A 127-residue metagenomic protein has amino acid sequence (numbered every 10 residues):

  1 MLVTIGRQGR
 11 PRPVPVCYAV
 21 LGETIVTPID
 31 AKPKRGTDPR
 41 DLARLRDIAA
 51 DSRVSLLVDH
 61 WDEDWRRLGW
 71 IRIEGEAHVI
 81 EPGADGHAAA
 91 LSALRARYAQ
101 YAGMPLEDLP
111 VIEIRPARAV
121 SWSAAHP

Functional and structural regions predicted by a protein language model:
M1-P15, A19-V20: An N-terminal domain-cap segment
T4-Q8, V58-E63: Short acidic, glycine-rich loop/turn motifs
P13, D41-A43, A99: A generic local structural motif
V14, L21-I25, A50-V54, G69-I73 (+1 more regions): A generic structural signal for short beta-strands and their flanking turns/coil linkers
A19-W61: A short mixed-secondary-structure module that forms the rim of ligand-binding clefts
P39, S55, W61-P127: Charged, gly/pro-rich active-site loop segments
